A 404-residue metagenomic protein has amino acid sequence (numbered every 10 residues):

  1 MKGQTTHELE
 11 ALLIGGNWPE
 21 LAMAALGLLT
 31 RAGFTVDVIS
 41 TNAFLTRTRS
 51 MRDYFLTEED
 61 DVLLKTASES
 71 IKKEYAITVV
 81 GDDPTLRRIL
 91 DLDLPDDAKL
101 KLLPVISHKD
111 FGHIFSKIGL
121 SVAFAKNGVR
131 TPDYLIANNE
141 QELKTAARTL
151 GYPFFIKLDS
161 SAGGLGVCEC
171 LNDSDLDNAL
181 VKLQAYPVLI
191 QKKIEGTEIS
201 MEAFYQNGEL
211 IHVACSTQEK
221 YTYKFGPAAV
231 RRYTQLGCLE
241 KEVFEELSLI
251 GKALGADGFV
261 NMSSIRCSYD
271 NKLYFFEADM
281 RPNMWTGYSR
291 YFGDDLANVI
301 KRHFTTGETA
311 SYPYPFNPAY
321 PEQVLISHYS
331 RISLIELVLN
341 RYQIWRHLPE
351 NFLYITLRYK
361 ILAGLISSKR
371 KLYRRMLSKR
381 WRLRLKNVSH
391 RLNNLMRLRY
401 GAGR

Functional and structural regions predicted by a protein language model:
K2-F44: N-terminal Rossmann-like dinucleotide-binding module
T46-I136, T145: Conserved N-proximal alpha/beta basic substrate-recognition cap immediately N-terminal to, or forming the N-lobe
R130-P132, P153-F155, V167-E198, K224-A229 (+1 more regions): Conserved ATP-binding module of the ATP-grasp superfamily
A137, V167-L171, F204-Q206, Y233: Short beta-strand-to-turn element immediately C-terminal to the catalytic PLP-Schiff-base lysine in fold type I
L143, K301-R404: Peripheral (often C-terminal) accessory segments that flank ATP-dependent C-N-forming ligase machineries
K192-G255, S268, D279-T305: ATP-dependent carboxylate/phosphate-activation module, predominantly the ATP-grasp catalytic core and closely related
D257-Y269: A short glycine-rich, hydrophobically flanked beta-strand micro-motif that places a catalytic Asp/Glu for divalent metal
N271-L273: Conserved protein kinase catalytic/activation segment
